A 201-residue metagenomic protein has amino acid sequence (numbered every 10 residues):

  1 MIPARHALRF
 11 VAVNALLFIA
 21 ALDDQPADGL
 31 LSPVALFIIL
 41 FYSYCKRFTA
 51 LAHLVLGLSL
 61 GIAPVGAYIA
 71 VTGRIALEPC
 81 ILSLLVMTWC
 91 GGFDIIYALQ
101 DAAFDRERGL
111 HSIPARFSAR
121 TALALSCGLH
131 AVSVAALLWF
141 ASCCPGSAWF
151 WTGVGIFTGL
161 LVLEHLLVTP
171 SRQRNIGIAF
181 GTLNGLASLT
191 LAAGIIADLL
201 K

Functional and structural regions predicted by a protein language model:
M1-I2, I95-A119, L167-I176: Cytosolic, membrane-interface loops and tails of multi-pass inner-membrane proteins
M1-I81, V162-T169, F180: Intramembrane alpha-helical segments
M1-P33, E107-G146, F150-T152, A187: Multi-pass membrane catalytic core of lipid/isoprenoid biosynthesis enzymes
A15, L36-I39, L60-G61, V86 (+4 more regions): Residue-level recognition of pore/gate-forming positions within transmembrane alpha-helices of multi-pass
I39-S43, L85-F93, Y97, V154-L163: Alpha-helical transmembrane segments of multi-pass membrane proteins
A52, D101, N184: Residue-level signal for inorganic ion chemistry
E78-W89, G146-V154: Alpha-helical transmembrane segments
V132, W139-K201: Extended hydrophobic alpha-helices typical of membrane-associated regions
